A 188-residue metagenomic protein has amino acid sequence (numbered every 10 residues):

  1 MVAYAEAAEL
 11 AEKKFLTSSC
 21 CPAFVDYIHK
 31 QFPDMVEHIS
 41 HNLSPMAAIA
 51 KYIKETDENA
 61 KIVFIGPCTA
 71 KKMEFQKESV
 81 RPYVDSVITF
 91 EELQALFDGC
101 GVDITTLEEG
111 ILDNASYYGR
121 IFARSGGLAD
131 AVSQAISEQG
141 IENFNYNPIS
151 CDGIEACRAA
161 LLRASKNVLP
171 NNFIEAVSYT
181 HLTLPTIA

Functional and structural regions predicted by a protein language model:
M1-T56, I62: Iron-sulfur-cluster electron-transfer modules
A3-A7, Y27-F32, M73-V80, G99 (+1 more regions): Short acidic, glycine/serine/threonine-rich loops at helix termini
P33-S40, S79-V87: A short alpha->loop->secondary-structure connector
N59-A60, S165-S178: Immediate flanking context of iron-sulfur cluster ligation sites
C68: Phosphate/adenylate-binding glycine loop and adjacent helical scaffold
F97, D103-S137, E142: A conserved mid-domain beta-alpha-beta active-site/ligand-binding segment of alpha/beta enzyme cores
G153-V168: A short, acidic, amphipathic alpha-helical segment used as a generic capping/interface helix at domain edges
T180-T186: Conserved small/polar residues in nucleotide/adenosyl-binding loops
